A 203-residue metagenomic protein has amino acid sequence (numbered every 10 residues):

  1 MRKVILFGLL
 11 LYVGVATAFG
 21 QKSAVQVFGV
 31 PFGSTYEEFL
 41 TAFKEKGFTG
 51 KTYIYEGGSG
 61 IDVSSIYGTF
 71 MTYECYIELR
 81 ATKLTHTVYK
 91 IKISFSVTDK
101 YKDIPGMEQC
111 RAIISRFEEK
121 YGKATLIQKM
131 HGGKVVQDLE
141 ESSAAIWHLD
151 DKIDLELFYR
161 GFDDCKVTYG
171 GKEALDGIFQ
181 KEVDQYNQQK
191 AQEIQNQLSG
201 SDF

Functional and structural regions predicted by a protein language model:
V4, F70-T72, T82, G171-D176: Short, structured coil/loop segments at alpha-helix boundaries
V4-G14: Sec-dependent N-terminal signal peptides
L11, F70, T82-L84, V136-D138 (+1 more regions): Sterically constrained small-residue positions within well-ordered secondary structures of folded domains
V15-G20: Sec/Tat signal peptide C-region and signal peptidase I cleavage site
Q21-G60, F95-F203: Non-cytosolic coordination micro-motifs
D62-R111: Mid-chain, structured segments of secreted extracytoplasmic proteins
